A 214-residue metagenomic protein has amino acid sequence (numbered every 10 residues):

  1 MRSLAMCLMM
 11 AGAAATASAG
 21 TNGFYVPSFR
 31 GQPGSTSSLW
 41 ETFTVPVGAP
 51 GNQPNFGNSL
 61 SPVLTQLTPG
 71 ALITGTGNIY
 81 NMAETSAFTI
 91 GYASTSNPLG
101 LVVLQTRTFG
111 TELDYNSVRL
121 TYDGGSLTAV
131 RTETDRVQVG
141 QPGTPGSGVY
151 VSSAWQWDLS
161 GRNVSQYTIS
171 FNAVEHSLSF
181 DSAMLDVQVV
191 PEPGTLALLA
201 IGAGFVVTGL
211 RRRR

Functional and structural regions predicted by a protein language model:
A15-A19: Sec/Tat signal peptide C-region and signal peptidase I cleavage site
G20-N81: N-terminal targeting leaders for non-cytosolic proteins
G75-P98: Short beta-strands within extracellular/lumenal beta-sheet-rich domains
N97-T111: A short beta-strand element within beta-rich, extracytoplasmic domains of secreted/secretory-pathway proteins
D114-S126: Short, surface-exposed beta-strand/strand-loop-strand elements in extracellular ectodomains
L127-S160: Extracellular carbohydrate recognition and processing domains and analogous Trp-centered ligand-binding platforms
I169-L178: Short beta-strand-plus-loop segments that form exposed binding edges in beta-rich domains
E192-G209: A short, hydrophobic C-terminal helix/tail in secreted or cell-surface proteins
